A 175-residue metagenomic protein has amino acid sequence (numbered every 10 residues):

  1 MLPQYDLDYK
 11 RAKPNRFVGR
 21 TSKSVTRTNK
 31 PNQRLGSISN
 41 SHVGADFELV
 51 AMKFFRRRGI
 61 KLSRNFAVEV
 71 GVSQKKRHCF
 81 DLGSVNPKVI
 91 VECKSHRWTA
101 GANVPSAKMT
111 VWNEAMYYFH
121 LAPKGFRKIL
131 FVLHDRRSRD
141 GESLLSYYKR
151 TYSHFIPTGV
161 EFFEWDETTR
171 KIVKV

Functional and structural regions predicted by a protein language model:
M1-V25: A detector of short terminal or domain-flanking linear segments
P3, R64, H78-F80: Short beta-strand or tight-loop elements that sit immediately N-terminal to catalytic metal-binding acidic residues
K30-E69: Acidic-basic catalytic patches of nuclease active cores, encompassing PD-(D/E)XK and other metal-cofactor nuclease
I38-H42, D46-L49, R127, Y148-V175: Charged, structured surface patches that assemble and position nucleic-acid processing machinery
E69-K75, R137-D140: Acidic-and-aromatic substrate-binding clefts and catalytic sites of carbohydrate-active enzymes
K76-H78, K149: Alpha-helical scaffolding within the catalytic cores of extracellular/periplasmic polymer-degrading hydrolases
H78-S95: Active-site beta-strand-loop-beta-strand hairpin of nuclease catalytic cores that positions key catalytic residues
C93-T151: Catalytic cores of nucleic-acid endonucleases
